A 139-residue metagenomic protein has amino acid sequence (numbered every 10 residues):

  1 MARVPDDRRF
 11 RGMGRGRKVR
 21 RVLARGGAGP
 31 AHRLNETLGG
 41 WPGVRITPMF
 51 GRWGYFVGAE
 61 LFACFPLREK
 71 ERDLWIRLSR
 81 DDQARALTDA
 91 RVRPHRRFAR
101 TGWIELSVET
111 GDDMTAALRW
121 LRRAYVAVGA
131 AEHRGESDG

Functional and structural regions predicted by a protein language model:
M1-G139: Charge-dense, helix-prone N-terminal extensions
